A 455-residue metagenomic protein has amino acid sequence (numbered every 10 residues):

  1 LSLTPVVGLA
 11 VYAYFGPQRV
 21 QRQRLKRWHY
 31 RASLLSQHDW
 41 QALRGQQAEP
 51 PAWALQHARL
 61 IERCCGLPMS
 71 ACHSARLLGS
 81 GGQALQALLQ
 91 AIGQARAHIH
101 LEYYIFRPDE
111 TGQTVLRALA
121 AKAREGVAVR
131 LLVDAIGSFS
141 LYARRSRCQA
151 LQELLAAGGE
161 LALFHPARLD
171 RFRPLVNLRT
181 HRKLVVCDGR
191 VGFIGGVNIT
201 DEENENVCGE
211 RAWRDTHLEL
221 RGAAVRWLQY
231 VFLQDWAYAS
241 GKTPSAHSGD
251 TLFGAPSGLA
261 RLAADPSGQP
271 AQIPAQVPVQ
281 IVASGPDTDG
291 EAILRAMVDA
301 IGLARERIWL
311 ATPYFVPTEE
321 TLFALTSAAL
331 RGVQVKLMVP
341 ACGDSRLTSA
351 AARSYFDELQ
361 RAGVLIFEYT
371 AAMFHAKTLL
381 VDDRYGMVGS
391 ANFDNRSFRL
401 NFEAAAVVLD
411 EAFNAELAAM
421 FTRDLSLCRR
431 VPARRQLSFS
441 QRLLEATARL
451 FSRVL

Functional and structural regions predicted by a protein language model:
L1-R295, D299, L303, G343 (+6 more regions): N-terminal localization/anchoring segments of enzymes in phospholipid and broader phosphate metabolism
R307: Phosphate-/nucleic-acid-contacting segments
Y314-V335, P340, S345: Helical hairpin unit composed of two closely spaced alpha helices linked by a short loop
A324-A328, S354, T422-R423: Short, solvent-exposed amphipathic alpha-helical segments in soluble enzyme and RNA/protein-processing domains
A351, Y355, G363: CN hydrolase (nitrilase-like) catalytic-core segments centered on the catalytic cysteine and neighboring Lys/Glu
I366-T370: Active-site donor-binding acidic/aromatic loop of nucleotide-activated sugar and phosphosugar transferases involved
K377: Catalytic-core elements of nucleic-acid end-processing and repair enzymes
